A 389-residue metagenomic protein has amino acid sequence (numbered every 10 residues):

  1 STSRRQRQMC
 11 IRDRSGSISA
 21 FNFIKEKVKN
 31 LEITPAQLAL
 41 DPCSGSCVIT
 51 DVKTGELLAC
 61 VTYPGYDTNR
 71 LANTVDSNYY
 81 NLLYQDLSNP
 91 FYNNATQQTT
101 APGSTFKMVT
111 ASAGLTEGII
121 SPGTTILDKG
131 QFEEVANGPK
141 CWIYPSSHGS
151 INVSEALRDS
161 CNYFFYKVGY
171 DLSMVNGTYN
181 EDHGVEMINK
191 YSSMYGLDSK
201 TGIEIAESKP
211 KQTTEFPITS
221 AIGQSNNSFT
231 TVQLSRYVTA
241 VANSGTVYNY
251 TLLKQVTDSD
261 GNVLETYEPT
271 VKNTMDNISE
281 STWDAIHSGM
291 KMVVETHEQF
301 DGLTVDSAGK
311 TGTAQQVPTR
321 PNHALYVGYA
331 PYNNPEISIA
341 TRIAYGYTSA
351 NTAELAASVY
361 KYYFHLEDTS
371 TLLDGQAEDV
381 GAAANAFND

Functional and structural regions predicted by a protein language model:
R5-Q8, R12-Y345, A384-D389: Beta-lactam-recognizing serine transpeptidase/beta-lactamase-like catalytic domain environment
M187, A285, E354-S358, Y362: Long, highly charged amphipathic alpha-helices
L234, T348-A357: Short, charged, low-complexity patches
V263-E265, T270, A357-D389: Short, gly/Ser/Thr-rich active-site loops of penicillin-recognizing serine hydrolases
E336, T348-A350, L366: Intrinsically disordered, low-complexity acidic/polar segments
